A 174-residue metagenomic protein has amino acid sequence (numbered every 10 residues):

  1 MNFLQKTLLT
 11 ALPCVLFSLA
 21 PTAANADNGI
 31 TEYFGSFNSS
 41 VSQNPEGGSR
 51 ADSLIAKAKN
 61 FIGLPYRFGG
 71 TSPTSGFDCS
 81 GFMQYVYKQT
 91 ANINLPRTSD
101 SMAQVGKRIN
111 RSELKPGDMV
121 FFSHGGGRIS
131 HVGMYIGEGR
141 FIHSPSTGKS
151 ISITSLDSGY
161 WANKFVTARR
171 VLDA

Functional and structural regions predicted by a protein language model:
M1-A11: Bacterial N-terminal signal peptides that target proteins for export
N2-F3, A23-R50, I93, R108-I109 (+2 more regions): Aromatic- and glycine-rich peptidoglycan recognition patches
T10-L19: Bacterial N-terminal signal peptides
V41-P45, L64-P116: Catalytic cysteine-centered active-site loop
A51-I55, K59, S80-Q84, L114 (+1 more regions): Extracytoplasmic/secreted envelope proteins and their assembly/folding machinery, especially bacterial periplasmic
K59, G63, N92, E138: ATP/adenylate-binding site constellation spanning eukaryotic-like Ser/Thr protein kinases, ABC-transporter
G117-D118, G139: Structural motif
